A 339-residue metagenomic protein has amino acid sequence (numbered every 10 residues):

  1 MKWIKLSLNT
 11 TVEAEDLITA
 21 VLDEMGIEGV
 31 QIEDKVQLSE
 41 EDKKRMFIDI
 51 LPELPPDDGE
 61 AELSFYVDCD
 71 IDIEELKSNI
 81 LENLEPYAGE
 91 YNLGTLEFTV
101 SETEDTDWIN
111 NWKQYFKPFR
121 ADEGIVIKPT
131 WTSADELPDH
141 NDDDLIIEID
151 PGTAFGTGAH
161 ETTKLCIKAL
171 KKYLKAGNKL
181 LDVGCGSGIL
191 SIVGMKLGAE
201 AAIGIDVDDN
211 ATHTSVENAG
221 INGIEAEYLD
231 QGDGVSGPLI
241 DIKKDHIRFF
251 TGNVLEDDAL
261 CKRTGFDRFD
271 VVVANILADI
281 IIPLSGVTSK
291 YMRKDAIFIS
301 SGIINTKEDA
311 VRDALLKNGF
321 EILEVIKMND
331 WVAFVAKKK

Functional and structural regions predicted by a protein language model:
W3-K5, E60-E62, N329-V335: Short hydrophobic/aromatic beta-strand or adjacent loop that forms the aromatic wall/cage of a ligand/substrate-binding
S7-L8, V12-L137: N-terminal auxiliary segments of SAM/dcSAM-dependent transferases
L22, L170, T288: Class I S-adenosylmethionine-dependent transferase superfamily signal
G29, A201-A202, F298: A short hydrophobic/small-residue beta-strand
N141-P151: A short, charged helix-loop
T153-V254: Conserved SAM/SAH cofactor-binding pocket of Class I
V207-K338: S-adenosylmethionine
